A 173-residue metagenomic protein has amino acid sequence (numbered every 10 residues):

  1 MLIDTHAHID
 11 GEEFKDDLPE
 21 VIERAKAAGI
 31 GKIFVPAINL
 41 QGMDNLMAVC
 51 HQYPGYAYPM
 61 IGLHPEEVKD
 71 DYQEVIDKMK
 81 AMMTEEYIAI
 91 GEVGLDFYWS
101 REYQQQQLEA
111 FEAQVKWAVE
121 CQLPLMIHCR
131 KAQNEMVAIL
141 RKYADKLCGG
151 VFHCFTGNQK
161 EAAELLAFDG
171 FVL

Functional and structural regions predicted by a protein language model:
M1-L173: Mid-domain alpha/beta scaffold segments of enzyme catalytic cores
